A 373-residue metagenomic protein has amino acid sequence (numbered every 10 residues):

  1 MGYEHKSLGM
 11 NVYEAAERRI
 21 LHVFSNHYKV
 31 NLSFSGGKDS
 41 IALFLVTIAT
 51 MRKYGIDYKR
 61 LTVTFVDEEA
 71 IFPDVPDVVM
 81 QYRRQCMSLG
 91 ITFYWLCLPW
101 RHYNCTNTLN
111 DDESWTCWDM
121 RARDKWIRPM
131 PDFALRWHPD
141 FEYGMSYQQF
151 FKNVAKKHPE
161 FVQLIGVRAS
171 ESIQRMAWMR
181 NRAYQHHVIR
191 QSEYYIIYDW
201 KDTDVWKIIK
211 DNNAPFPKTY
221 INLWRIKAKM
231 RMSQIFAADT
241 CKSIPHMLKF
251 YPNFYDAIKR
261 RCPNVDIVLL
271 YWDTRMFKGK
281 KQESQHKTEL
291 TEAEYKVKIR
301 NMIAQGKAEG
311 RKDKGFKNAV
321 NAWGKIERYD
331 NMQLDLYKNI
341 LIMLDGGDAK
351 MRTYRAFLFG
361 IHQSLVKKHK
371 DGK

Functional and structural regions predicted by a protein language model:
M1-N31, K38-K373: Nucleotide-activated chemistry modules centered on ATP-dependent adenylation/adenylyltransferase
